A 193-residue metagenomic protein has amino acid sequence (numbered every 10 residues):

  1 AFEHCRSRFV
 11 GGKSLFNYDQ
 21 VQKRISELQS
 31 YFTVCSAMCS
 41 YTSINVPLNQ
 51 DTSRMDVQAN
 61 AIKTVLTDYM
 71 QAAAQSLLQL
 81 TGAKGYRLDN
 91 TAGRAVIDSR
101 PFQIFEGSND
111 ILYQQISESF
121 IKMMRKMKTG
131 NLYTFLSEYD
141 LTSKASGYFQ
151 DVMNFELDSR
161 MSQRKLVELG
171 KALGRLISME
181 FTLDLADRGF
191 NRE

Functional and structural regions predicted by a protein language model:
F2-Q22, E27, Y31-E193: Flavin-dependent oxidoreductase catalytic core characteristic of acyl-CoA dehydrogenase/oxidase-like enzymes
